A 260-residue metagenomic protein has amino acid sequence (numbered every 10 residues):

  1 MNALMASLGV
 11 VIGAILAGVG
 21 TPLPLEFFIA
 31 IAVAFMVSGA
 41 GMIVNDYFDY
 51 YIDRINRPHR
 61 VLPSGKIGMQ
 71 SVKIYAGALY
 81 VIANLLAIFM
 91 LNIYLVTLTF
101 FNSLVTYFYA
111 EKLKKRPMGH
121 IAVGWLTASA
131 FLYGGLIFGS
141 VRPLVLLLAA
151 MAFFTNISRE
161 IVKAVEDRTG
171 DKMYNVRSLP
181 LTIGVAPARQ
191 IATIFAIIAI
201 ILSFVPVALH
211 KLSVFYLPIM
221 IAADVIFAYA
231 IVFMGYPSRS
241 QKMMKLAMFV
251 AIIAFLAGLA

Functional and structural regions predicted by a protein language model:
M1-A260: Multi-pass alpha-helical membrane architecture of UbiA-family and related isoprenoid/lipid prenyltransferases
